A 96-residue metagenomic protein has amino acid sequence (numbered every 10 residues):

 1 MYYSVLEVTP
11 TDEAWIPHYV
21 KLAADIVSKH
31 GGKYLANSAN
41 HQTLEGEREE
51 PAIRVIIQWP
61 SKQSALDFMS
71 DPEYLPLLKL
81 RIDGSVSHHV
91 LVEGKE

Functional and structural regions predicted by a protein language model:
M1-I56, P60-S70, E93-E96: Short S/T/G/P-rich N-terminal loop/turn motif that feeds into the first structured element of a domain
S64-V90: C-terminal structural segments of small proteins and small subunits
